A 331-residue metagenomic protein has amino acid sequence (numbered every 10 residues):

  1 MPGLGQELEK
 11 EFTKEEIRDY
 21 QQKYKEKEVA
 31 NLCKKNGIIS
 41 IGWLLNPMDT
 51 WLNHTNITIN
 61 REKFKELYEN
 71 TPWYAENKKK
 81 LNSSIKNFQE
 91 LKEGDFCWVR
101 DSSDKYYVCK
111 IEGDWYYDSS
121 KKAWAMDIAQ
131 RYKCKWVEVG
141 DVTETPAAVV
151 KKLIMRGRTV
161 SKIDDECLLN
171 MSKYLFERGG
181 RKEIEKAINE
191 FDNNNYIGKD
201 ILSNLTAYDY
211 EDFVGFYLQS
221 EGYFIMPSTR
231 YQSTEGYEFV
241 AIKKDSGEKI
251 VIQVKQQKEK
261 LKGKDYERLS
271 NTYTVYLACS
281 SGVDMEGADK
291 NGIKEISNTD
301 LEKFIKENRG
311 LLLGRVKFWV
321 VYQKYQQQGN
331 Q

Functional and structural regions predicted by a protein language model:
P2-E93, R100-Q331: Mixed-charge (Asp/Glu-Lys/Arg
